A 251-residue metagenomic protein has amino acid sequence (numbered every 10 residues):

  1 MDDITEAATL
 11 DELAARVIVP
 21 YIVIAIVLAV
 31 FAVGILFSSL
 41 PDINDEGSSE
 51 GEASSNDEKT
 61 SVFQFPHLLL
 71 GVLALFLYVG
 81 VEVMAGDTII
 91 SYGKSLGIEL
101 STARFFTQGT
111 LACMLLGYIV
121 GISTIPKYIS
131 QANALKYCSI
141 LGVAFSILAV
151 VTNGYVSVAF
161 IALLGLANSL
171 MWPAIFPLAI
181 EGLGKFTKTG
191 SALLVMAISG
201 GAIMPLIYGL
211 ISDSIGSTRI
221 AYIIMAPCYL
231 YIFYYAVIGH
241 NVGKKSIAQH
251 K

Functional and structural regions predicted by a protein language model:
M1-A25, I207-C228: A membrane-interface helix-boundary motif in multi-pass transporters
D2-D3, I22-G51, Y235-G239: C-terminal membrane-cytosol helix-exit motif in multi-pass small-molecule transporters
I43-G71: Juxtamembrane intracellular "pre-TM" segments in multi-pass secondary transporters
T60-Q108: Extracytoplasmic gate region of multi-pass secondary transporters
L96-C113, K188-A192, I220: Loop-to-transmembrane helix entry
G117-S130, S212-D213: Helix-to-loop junctions at the C-terminal end of transmembrane segments in multipass secondary transporters
N133-I147: Structural signature of the two symmetry-related core transmembrane helices
S169-G184: Intracellular juxtamembrane helix-capping segments at the cytosolic ends of symmetry-related transmembrane helices
